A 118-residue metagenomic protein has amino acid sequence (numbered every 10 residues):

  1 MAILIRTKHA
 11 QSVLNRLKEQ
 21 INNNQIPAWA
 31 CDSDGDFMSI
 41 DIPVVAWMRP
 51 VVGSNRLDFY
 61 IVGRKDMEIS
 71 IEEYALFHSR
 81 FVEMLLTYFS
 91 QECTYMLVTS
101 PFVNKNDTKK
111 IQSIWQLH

Functional and structural regions predicted by a protein language model:
M1-F37: Negatively charged, low-complexity tracts enriched in Asp/Glu with abundant Ser/Thr
R6-K8, I40-D41, V51-G53, V62 (+1 more regions): A structural detector for beta-sheet-dominated domains
L14-R16, M38-D41, K105-I111: Short, solvent-exposed polar/charged micro-motifs at secondary-structure junctions
N24-C31, D41-V44, Y88-Q91: Short secondary-structure junctions
C31-R56: Generic amphipathic, hydrophobic interface segment in small proteins and small subunits
W47-E72: Intrinsically disordered, low-complexity regulatory segments enriched in Ser/Thr/Pro and charged residues
S70-M96: C-terminal structural segments of small proteins and small subunits
S90-H118: Short, highly charged C-terminal tails/helix-capping segments
